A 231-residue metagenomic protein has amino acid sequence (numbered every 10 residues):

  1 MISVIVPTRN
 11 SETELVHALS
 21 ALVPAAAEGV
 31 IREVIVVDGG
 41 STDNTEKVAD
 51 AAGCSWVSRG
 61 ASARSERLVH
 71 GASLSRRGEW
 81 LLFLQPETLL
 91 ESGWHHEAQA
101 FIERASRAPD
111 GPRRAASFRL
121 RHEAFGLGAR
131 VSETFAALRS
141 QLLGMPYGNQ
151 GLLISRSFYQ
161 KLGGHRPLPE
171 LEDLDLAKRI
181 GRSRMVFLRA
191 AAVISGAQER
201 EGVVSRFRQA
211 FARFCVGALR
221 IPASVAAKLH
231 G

Functional and structural regions predicted by a protein language model:
N10-A26: Short, well-formed alpha-helical segments that are part of the catalytic scaffolds of diverse glycosyltransferases
T13-V16, D43-A51: Acidic helix N-cap motif at the loop->helix transition within catalytic regions of sugar-transfer enzymes
V30-G40: Short beta-strand/loop segment that forms part of the nucleotide-sugar
D38-E46, T88: A conserved acidic beta->alpha catalytic loop
R59-R76: Glycine-rich, basic loop-to-helix element that forms the pyrophosphate-binding segment of sugar-nucleotide handling
G78-L89: Short beta-strand-to-loop acidic/aromatic patch adjacent to the donor-nucleotide binding site
G93-L127: Conserved donor NDP-sugar-binding/catalytic core segment of glycosyltransferases
R114-A129, A136-I154: A recurrent flexible, glycine/aromatic-enriched loop bordering the glycosyltransferase active site that acts as
